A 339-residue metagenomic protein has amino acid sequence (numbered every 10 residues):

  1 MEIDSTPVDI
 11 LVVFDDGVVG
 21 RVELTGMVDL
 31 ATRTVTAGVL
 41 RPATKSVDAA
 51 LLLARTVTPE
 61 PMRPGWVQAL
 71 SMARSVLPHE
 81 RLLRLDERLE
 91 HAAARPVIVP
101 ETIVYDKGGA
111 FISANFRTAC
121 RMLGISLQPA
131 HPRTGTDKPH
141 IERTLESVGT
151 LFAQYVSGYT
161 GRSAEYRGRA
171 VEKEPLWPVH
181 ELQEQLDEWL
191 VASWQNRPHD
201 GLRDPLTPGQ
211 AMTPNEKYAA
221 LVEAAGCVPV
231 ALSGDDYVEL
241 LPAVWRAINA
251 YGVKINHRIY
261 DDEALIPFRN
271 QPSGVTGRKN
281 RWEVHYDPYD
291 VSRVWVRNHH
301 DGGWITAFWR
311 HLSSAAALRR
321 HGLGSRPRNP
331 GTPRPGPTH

Functional and structural regions predicted by a protein language model:
M1-G26, T34, S46-L52, P59-G65 (+2 more regions): Mobile-element integrase/transposase regions, centering on the N-terminal DNA-binding/Zn-coordinating module
D4-D9, V28-T32, L40-T44, V104-G109 (+2 more regions): Short, flexible loop/turn elements at secondary-structure junctions
S5, V19-V22, D29-V35, V97-Y105 (+4 more regions): Short, well-ordered loop/turn elements at secondary-structure boundaries
F14-D15, L40, R297: Short coil/turn segments at secondary-structure boundaries
M27-P59, P129-H140: Generic detector of contiguous secondary-structure segments
A50-V76, R328-T332: Short, solvent-exposed cationic patches
G65-S233, P272-G274: Globin-like tetrapyrrole-binding proteins
D187-T338: C-terminal, beta-rich DNA-binding module of retroviral/retroelements integrases
